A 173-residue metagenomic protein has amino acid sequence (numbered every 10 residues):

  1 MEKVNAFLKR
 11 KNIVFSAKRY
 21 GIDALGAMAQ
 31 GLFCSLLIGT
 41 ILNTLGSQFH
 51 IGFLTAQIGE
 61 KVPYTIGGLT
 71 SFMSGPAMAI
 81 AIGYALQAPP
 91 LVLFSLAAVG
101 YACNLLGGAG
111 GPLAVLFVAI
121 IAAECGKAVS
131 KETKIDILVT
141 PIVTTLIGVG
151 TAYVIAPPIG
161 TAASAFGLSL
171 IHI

Functional and structural regions predicted by a protein language model:
E2-A17, I155-A163: Short, membrane-interfacial amphipathic segments enriched in basic
F7-T140, T144: Early transmembrane hairpin of solute transport permeases
I51-F53, Y153-P158: Short, charged low-complexity intrinsically disordered segments located at boundaries of structured domains
T55, G167-S169: Membrane-interface interhelical loops and short amphipathic "cap" helices that link adjacent transmembrane segments
L138, G160-G167: A cytosolic-side transmembrane-helix exit/cap motif
V143-V154: Small-residue-rich segments of transmembrane alpha-helices in multi-pass membrane proteins, especially helix faces
I171-I173: Conserved small/polar residues in nucleotide/adenosyl-binding loops
